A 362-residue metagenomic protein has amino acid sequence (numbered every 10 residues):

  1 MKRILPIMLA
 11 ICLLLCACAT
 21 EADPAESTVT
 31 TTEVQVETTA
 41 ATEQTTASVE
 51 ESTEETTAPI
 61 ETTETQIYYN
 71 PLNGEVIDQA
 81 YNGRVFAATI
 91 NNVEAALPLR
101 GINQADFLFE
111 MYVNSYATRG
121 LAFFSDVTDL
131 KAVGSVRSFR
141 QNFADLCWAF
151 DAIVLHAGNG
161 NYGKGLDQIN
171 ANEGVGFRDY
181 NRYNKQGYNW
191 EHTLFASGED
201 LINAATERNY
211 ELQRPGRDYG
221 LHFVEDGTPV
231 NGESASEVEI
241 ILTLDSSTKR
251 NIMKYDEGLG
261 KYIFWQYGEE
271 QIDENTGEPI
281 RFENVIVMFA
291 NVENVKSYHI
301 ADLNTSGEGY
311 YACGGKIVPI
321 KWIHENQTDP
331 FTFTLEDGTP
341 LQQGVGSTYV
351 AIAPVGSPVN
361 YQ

Functional and structural regions predicted by a protein language model:
M1-K2, T53: Generic cytosolic/nucleocytoplasmic N-terminal low-complexity/intrinsically disordered segments
K2-A10: Sec-dependent signal peptide recognition, specifically the positively charged N-region followed immediately by
I7, A19-T20: General helical structural elements
L15-A17: C-terminal motif of bacterial Sec signal peptides marking the signal peptidase cleavage site
E21-G74: N-terminal, intrinsically disordered, polar/charged segments of Gram-positive cell-envelope systems that serve as
I60-F109, N114-Q362: A surface/extracellular/periplasmic glyco- and lipid-processing/surface-interacting theme
